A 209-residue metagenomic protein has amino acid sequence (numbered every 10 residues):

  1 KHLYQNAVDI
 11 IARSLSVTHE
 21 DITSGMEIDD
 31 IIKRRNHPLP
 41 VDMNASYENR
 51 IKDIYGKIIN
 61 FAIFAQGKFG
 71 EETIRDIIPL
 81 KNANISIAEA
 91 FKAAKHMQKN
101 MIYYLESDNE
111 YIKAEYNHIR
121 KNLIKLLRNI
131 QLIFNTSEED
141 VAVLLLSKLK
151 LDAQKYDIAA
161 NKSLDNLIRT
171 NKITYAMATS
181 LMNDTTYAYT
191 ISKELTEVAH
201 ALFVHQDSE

Functional and structural regions predicted by a protein language model:
K1-E209: Cytosolic, long alpha-helical scaffolding segments
